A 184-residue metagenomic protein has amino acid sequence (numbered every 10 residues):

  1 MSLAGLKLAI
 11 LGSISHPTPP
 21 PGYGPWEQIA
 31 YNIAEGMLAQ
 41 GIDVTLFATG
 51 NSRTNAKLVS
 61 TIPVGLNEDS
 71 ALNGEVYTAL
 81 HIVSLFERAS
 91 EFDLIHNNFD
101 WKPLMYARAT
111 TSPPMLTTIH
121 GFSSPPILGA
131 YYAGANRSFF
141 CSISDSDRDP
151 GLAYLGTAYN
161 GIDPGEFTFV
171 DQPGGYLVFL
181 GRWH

Functional and structural regions predicted by a protein language model:
S2-Y23: Nucleotide-activated donor-dependent transferases that construct or modify glycoconjugates
H16-P17, G36-L72: N-terminal strand-loop element at the rim of the active site of nucleotide-sugar-dependent glycosyltransferases
G24-M37: Short amphipathic alpha-helix
V59-T61, I119, A158, L180: Hydrophobic residues at beta-strand termini and immediately following loops that shape nucleotide-binding pockets
S70-L94: An amphipathic, basic-hydrophobic alpha-helix
N97-K102: Short His-centered aromatic/hydrophobic patch
M105-Y106, F122-T157, I162-P164: A short, active-site helix/loop in glycosyltransferases that binds the activated sugar's phosphate group
L152-H184: Conserved donor-binding/catalytic core segment of Leloir-type glycosyltransferases
